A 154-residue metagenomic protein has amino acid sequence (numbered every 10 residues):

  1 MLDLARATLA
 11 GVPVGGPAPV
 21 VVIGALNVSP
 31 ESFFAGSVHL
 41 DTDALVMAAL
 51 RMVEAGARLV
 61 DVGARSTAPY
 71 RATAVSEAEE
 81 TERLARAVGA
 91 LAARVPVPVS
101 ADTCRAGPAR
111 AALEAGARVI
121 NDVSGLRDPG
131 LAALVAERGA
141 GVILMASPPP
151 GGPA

Functional and structural regions predicted by a protein language model:
M1-S29: N-terminal amphipathic alpha-helix/helix-capping segment at the start of soluble metabolic enzymes
V21, R94-D102, A117-V119: Short beta-strand/loop segments at the ligand-binding rim of alpha/beta enzyme cores
V22, V28-F34, T67-R71, A115 (+1 more regions): Conserved anion-binding
L26, M52, G56, D102 (+3 more regions): Conserved, mostly hydrophobic/aromatic
V28-M47, P98-S100, P153-A154: Active-site mouth loops of central-metabolism enzymes
S32-F34, R58-R86: Glycine-rich, proline-tolerant flexible connector loops at the mouths of alpha/beta enzymes
M47-G63: Catalytic domains of carbohydrate-active enzymes, especially glycoside hydrolases
A72-A101, R110, E137-S147: Alpha-helix-loop-beta-strand connector modules within alpha/beta enzyme cores
